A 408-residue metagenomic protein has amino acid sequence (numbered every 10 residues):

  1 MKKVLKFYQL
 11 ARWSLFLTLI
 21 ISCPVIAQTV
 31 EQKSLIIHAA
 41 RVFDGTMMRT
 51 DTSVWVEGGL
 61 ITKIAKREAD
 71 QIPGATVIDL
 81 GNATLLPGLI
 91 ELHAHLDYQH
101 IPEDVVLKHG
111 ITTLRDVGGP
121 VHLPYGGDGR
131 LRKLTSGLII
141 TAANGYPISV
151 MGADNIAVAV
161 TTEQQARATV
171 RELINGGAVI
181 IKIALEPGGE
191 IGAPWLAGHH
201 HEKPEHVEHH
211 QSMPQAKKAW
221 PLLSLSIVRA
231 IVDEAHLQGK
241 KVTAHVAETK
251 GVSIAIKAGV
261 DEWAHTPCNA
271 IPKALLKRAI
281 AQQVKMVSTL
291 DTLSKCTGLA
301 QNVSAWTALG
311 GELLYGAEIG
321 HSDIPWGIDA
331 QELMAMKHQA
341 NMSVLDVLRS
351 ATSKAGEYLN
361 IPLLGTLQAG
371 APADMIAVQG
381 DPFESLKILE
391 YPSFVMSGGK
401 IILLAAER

Functional and structural regions predicted by a protein language model:
K2, Y8, V25-I72, G380-S385 (+1 more regions): N-terminal metal-binding scaffold of metallo-dependent hydrolase/deaminase domains
A11-P24: Bacterial N-terminal signal peptides
L35-H38, D70-P102: Replace "His-x-His-based motif
A40, S353, A369-R408: C-terminal cap of metal-dependent C-N hydrolases
L80-L85, P102-H236, L275, A281-T289: Divalent-metal coordination cores built from histidine and acidic residues
H95-H100, P120-P124, T141-A142, P187-G192 (+4 more regions): Active-site environment of divalent metal-dependent phosphoester hydrolases
V117, G198, E202-Q301, L309 (+3 more regions): Active-site core of metal-dependent hydrolases
L237, Q301-D381: His/Asp/Glu-enriched, well-ordered alpha-helical/loop segment that forms or immediately abuts the divalent-metal
